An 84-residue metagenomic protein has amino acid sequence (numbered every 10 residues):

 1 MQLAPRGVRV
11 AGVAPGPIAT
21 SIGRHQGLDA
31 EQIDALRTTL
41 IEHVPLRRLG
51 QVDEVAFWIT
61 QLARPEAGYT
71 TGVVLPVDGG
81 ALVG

Functional and structural regions predicted by a protein language model:
M1, V8, A56-T60: Conserved active-site helix of classical SDR/Rossmann-fold NAD(P)-dependent CH-OH oxidoreductases
M1-P5, I18, G50, A63: A short hydrophobic alpha-helix cap/turn motif
A4, R9, T70-G72: Short, small/polar-rich loop/turn modules that mediate ligand/substrate recognition or access, typified
A14-H25: Short, flexible catalytic-loop segment of classical short-chain dehydrogenase/reductase
L28-V44: A short C-terminal helix-loop "cap" of Rossmann-like NAD(P)-dependent dehydrogenase/epimerase domains
V44-V55, E66: A conserved structural motif in NAD(P)-dependent oxidoreductases
T60, T71-G84: Short C-terminal tail/terminal secondary-structure segment of NAD(P)H-dependent dehydrogenase/reductase domains
